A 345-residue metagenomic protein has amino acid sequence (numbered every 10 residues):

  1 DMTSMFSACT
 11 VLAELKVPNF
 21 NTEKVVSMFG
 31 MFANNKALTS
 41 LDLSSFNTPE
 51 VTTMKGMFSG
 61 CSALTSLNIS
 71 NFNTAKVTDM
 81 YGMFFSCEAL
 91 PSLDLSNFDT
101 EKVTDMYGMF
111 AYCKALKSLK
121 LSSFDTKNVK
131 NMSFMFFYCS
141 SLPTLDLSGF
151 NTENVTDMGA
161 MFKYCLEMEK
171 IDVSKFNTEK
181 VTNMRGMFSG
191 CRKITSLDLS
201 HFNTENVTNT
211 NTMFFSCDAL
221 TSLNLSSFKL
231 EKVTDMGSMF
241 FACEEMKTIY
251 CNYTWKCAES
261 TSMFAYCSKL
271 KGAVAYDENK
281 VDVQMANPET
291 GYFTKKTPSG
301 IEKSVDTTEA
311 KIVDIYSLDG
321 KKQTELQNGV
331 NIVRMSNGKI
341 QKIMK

Functional and structural regions predicted by a protein language model:
D1-P298: Negatively charged
K296-I315, D319: Residue-level detector of functionally pivotal "anchor" positions at catalytic/ligand-binding pockets or at interdomain
N328-V330: Extracellular Ig-like/FN3 beta-sandwich strand-entry sites
I332-K345: C-terminal tail/sorting-segment detector
